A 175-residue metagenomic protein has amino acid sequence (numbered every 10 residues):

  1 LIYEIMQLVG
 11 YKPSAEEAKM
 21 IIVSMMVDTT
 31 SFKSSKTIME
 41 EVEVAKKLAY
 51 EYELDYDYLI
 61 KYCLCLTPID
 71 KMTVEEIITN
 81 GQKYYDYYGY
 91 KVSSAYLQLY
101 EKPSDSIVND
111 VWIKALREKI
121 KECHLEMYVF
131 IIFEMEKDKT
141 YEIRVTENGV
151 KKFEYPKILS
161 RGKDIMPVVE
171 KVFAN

Functional and structural regions predicted by a protein language model:
L1-V44, K163-M166, E170: Short alpha-helices
V42-N175: C-terminal accessory domains and tails appended to enzymatic cores
